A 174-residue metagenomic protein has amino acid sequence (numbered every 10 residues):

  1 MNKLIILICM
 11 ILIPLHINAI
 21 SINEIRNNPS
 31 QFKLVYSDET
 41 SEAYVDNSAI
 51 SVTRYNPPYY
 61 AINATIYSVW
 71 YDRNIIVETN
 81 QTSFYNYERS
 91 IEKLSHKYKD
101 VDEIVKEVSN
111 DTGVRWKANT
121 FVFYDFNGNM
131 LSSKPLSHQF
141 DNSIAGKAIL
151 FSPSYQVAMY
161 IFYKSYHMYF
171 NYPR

Functional and structural regions predicted by a protein language model:
L4-L15: Sec-dependent N-terminal signal peptides
A19-N80, N86-R174: N-terminal secretory-pathway/extracellular module detecting exported/lumenal segments and adjacent signal-anchor/first
